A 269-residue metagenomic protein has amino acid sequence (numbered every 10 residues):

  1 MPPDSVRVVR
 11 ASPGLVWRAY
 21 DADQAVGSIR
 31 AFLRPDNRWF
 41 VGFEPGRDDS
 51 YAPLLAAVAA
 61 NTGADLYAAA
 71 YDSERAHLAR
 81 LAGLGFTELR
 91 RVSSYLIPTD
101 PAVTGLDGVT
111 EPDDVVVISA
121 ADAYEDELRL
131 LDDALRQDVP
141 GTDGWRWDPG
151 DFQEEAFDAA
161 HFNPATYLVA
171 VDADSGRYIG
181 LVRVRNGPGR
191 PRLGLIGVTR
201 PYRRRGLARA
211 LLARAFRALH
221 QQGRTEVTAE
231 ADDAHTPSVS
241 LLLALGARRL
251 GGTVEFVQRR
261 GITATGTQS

Functional and structural regions predicted by a protein language model:
M1, V8-A11, V115-L130: A short beta-loop-alpha structural element at the N-terminal edge of CoA-dependent acyl/N-acetyltransferase catalytic
M1-P2, R7, L131-R146, D158-A160: Helix-loop element at the rim of GNAT/NAT acetyltransferase active sites that forms part of the acceptor-substrate
M1-S12, R259-S269: Actinobacteria-biased recognition of intrinsically disordered, low-complexity terminal regions
P3-T62, Y67-D72, I179-P191, T199: Conserved donor-binding loop and adjoining core beta-sheet/short helix segment in diverse acyl/aminoacyl transferases
I29-D36, G141-V198: A conserved beta-strand-loop-helix scaffold within acyl/acetyltransferase catalytic domains
P45-V116, V254-Q258: Acyl-donor-binding surface of acyltransferase catalytic domains
D48-N61, V198, R204-Q221, V239-A244: Conserved acetyl-CoA-binding loop-helix of GNAT-fold acetyltransferases
A82-G105, A213, H220-S269: Active-site/acyl-donor-binding loops of N-acyltransferases
